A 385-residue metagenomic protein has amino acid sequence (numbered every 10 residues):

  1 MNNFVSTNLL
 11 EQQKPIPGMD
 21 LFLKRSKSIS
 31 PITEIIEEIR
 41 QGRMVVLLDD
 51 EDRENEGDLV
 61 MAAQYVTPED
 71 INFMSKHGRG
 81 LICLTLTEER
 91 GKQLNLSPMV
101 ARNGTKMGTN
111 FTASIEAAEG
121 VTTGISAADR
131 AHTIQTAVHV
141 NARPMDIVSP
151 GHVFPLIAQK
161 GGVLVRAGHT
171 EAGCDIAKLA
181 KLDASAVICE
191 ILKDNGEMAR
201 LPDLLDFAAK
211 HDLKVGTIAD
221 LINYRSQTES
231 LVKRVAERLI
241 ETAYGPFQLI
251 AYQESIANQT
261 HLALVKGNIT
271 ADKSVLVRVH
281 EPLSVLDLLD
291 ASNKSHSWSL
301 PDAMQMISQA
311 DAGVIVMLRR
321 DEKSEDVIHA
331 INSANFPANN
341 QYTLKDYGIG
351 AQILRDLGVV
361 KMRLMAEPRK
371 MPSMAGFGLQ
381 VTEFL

Functional and structural regions predicted by a protein language model:
M1-L385: Catalytic domains of riboflavin
